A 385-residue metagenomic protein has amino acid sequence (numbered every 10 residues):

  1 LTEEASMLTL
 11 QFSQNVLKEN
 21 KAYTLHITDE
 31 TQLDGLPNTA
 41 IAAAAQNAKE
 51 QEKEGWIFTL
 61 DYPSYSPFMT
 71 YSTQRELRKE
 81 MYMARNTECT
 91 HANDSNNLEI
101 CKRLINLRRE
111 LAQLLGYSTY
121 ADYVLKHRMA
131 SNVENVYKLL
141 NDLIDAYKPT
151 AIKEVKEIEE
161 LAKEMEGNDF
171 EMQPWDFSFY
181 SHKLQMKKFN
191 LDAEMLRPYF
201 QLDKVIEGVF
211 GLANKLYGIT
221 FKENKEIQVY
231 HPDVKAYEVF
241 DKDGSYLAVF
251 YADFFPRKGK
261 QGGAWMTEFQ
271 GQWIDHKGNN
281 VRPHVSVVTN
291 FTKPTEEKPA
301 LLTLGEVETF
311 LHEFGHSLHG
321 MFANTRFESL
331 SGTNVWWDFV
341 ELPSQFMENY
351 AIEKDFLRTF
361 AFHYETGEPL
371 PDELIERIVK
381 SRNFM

Functional and structural regions predicted by a protein language model:
E3-T59, K102, L107, Q113-K293 (+2 more regions): Active-site-proximal, well-structured secondary-structure segments within enzyme catalytic domains
Y62, R85, F291-T295: Short, histidine-centered active-site or binding-site loop motifs used for metal coordination, general acid-base
S64-F68, C89-D94, L125-V136: Second-shell loop/turn segments in exported
Y71-C89: Short, charge-rich amphipathic alpha-helices with coiled-coil/heptad character
M83-K102: A short, flexible low-complexity segment enriched in Lys/Arg and Gly/Pro that occurs in N-terminal basic tails
N93, N97, P198, L202 (+2 more regions): Alpha-helix N-cap/helix-initiation motif
R109-A112, G116, A213, K293 (+2 more regions): Active-site recognition of the HExxH zinc-binding catalytic motif
T309, E313, S317-Y350: Zinc-dependent metallopeptidase catalytic helix centered on the HExxH motif and its immediate flanking segment
